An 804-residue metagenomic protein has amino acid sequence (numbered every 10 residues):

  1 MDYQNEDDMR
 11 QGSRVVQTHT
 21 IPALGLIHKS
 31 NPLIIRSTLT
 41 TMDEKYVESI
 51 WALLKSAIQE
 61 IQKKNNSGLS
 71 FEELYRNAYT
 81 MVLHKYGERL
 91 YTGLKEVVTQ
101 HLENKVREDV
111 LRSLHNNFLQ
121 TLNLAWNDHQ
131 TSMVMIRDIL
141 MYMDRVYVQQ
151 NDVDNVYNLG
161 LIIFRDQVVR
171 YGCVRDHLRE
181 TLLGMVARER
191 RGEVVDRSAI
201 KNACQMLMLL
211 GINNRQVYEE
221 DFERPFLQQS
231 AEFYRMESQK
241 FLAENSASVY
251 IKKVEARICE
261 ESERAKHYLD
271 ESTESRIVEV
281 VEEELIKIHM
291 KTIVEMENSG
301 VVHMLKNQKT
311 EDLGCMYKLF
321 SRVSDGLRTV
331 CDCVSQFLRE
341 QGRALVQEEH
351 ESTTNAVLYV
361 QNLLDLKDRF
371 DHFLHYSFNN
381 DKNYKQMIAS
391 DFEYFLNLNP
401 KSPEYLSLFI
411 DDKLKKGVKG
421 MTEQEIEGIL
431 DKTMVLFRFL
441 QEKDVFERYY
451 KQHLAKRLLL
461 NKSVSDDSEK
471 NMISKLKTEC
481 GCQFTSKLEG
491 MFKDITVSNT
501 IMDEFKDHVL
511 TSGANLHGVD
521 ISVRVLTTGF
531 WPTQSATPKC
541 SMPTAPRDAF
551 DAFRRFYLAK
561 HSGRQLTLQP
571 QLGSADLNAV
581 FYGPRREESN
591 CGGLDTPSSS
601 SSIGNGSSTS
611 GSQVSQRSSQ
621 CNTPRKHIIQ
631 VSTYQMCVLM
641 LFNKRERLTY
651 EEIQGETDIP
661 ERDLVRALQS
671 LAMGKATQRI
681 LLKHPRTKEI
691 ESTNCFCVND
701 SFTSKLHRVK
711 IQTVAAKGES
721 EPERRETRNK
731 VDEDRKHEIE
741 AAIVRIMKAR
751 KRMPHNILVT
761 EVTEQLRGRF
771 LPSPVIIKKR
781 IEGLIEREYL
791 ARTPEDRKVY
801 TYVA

Functional and structural regions predicted by a protein language model:
D2-A804: Eukaryotic scaffold/interaction segments
